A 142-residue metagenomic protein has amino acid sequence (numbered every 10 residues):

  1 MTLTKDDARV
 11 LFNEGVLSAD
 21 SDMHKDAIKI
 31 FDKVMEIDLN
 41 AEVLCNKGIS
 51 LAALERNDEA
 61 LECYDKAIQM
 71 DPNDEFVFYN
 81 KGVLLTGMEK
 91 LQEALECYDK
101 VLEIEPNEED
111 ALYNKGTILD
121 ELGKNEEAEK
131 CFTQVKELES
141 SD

Functional and structural regions predicted by a protein language model:
T2, K33-E36, D65-Q69, D99-E103 (+1 more regions): Conserved structural position within tetratricopeptide repeats
K5, D38-L39, P72, P106 (+1 more regions): Short coil turns that delineate tetratricopeptide repeat
A8-R9, A41-E42, E75-F76, E109-D110: Helix-start (N-cap) detector for alpha-helical repeat units in TPR-like alpha-solenoids, especially tetratricopeptide
